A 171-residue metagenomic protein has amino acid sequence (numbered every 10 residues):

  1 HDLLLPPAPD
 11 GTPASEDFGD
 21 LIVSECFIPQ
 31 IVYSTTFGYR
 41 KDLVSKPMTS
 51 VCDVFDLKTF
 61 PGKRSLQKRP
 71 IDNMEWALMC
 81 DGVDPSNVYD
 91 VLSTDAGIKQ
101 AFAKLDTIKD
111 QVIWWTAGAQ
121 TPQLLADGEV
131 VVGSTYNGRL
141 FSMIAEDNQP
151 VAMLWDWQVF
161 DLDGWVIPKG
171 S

Functional and structural regions predicted by a protein language model:
H1-A126: Extracytoplasmic ligand-binding site segments that recognize negatively charged/polar headgroups
V32-Y33, I98-T107, E146-K169: Periplasmic-binding protein-like
T36-G38, S134, V166: Structural motif
R40, Q67-R69, Y136-G138, D156-W157 (+1 more regions): Active-site-proximal beta-strand/loop segments in catalytic clefts of secreted hydrolases
K46, T135, V159: Short, glycine/acidic-rich beta->alpha junctions
Q123-A126, S142-A145, D156-W157: Short, conserved, surface-exposed binding loops centered on an aromatic residue
E129: Conserved functional loop/turn residues at catalytic and ligand-binding sites
V132-P150: A ligand-binding cleft/hinge motif common to bilobed small-molecule-binding domains
